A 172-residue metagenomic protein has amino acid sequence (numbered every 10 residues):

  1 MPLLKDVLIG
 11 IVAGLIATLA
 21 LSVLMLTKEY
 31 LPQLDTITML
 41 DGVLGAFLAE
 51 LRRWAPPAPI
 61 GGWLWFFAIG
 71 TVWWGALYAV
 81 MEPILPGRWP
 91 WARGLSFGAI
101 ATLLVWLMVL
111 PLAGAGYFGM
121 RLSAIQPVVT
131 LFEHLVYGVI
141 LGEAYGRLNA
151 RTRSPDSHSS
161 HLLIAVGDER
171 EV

Functional and structural regions predicted by a protein language model:
M1-V172: Juxtamembrane/disordered regions of integral membrane proteins
